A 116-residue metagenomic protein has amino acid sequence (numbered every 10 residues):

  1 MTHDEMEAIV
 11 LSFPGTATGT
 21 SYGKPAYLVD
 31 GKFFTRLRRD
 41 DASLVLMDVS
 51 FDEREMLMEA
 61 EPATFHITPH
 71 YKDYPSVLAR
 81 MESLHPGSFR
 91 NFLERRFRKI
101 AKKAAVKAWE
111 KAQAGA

Functional and structural regions predicted by a protein language model:
M1-A116: Charge-dense, helix-prone N-terminal extensions
